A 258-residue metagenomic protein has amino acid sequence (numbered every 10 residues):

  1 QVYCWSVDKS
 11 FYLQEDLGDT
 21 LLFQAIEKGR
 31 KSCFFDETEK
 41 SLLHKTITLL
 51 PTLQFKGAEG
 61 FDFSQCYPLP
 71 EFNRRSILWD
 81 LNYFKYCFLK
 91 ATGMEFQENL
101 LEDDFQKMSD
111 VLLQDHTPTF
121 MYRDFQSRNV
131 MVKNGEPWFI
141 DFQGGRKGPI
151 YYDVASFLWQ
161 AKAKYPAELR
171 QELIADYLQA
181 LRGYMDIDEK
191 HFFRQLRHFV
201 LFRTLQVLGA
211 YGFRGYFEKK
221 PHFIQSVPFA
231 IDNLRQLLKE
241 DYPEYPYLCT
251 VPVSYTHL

Functional and structural regions predicted by a protein language model:
Q1-E71, I77-L78: ATP-binding pocket architecture of kinase catalytic cores
E39, L43-T46, I77, L101-F105 (+2 more regions): Hydrophobic packing residues in well-ordered alpha-helices of helical domains and bundles
L53, M108-V154, A161-Y165: Active-site acidic catalytic loop and adjacent metal/ATP-binding pocket of ATP-dependent phosphoryl transfer enzymes
A58-P70, R75, D80-M121, E189-K190: An alpha-helical support segment within catalytic cores of ATP-dependent transferases
P70-F72, D188-V200, Q225: All-alpha amphipathic helical-bundle segments outside canonical DNA-binding/catalytic cores that form hydrophobic
N82-A91, I150-D186, H198-E218, A230-L237: Active-site activation/catalytic loop segments of kinase-like enzymes and analogous catalytic loops in related
M108-V111, A180-L181, Q225-P243: Short, mixed-charge aromatic SLiMs
T256-H257: Conserved small/polar residues in nucleotide/adenosyl-binding loops
